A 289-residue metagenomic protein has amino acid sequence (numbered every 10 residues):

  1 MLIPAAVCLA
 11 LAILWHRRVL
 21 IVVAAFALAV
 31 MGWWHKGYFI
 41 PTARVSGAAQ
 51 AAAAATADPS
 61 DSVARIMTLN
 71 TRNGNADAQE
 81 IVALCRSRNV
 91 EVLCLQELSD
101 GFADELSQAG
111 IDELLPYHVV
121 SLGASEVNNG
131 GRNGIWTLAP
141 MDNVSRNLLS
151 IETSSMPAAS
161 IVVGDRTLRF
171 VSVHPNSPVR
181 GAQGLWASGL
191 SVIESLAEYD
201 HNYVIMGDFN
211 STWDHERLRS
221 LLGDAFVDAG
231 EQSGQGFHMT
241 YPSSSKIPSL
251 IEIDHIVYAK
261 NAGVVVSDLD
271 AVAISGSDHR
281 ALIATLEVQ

Functional and structural regions predicted by a protein language model:
M1-I13: Membrane-embedded alpha-helical segments of integral membrane proteins
W15-F26: Membrane-interfacial entry segments at the cytosolic side of transmembrane helices
V23, M31-A55, N73, V92-R169 (+1 more regions): Structured beta-strand-rich core segments of catalytic domains in phosphoester-bond hydrolases
P41-R44, V63-N75, N176-G184, Y241-S245: Acidic/histidine-rich helix-loop elements that form or flank divalent-metal/phosphate-binding sites at the catalytic
T42-S60, M67, D77, I81-R86: Canonical alpha-helical transmembrane segment with a positive-inside/aromatic-interface signature
A64-T71, I81-S107, R169-V173, G189-L221 (+2 more regions): Active-site beta-strand/loop signature of hydrolases that rely on acidic residues for catalysis
P116-I135, T212-S275: Active site of divalent-metal-dependent phosphoester/diester hydrolases
V162-G164, D224, D278: Short strand-coil-strand connectors
